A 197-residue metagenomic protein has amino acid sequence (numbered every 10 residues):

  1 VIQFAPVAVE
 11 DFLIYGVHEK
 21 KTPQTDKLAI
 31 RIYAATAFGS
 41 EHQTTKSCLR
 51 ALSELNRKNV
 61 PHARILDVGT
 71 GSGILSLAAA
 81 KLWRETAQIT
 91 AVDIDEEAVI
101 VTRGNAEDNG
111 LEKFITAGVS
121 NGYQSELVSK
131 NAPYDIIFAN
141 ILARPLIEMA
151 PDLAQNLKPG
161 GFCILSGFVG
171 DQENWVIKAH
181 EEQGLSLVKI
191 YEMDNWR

Functional and structural regions predicted by a protein language model:
V1-P23: N-terminal auxiliary segments of SAM/dcSAM-dependent transferases
I2-F4, K27, L187: Short, acidic/polar N-cap/turn motifs at the starts of alpha helices
V9, T25, V60, R84 (+2 more regions): Short, well-ordered coil/turn elements that cap or connect secondary structure elements
T25-A34: Glycine/charged-rich beta-loop-alpha catalytic/anionic-binding loops adjacent to active sites
A34-N121: Conserved SAM/SAH cofactor-binding pocket of Class I
R50, I94-R197: S-adenosylmethionine
